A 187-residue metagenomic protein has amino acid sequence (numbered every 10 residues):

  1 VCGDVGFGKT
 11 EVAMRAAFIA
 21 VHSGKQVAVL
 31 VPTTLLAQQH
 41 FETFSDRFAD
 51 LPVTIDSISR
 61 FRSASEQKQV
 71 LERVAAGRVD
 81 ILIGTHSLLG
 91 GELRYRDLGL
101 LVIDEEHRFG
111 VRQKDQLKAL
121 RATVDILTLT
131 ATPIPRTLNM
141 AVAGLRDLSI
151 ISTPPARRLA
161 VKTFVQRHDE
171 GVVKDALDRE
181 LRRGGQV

Functional and structural regions predicted by a protein language model:
V1-V187: Inter-lobe coupling/hinge segments of SF2-like helicase ATPases
